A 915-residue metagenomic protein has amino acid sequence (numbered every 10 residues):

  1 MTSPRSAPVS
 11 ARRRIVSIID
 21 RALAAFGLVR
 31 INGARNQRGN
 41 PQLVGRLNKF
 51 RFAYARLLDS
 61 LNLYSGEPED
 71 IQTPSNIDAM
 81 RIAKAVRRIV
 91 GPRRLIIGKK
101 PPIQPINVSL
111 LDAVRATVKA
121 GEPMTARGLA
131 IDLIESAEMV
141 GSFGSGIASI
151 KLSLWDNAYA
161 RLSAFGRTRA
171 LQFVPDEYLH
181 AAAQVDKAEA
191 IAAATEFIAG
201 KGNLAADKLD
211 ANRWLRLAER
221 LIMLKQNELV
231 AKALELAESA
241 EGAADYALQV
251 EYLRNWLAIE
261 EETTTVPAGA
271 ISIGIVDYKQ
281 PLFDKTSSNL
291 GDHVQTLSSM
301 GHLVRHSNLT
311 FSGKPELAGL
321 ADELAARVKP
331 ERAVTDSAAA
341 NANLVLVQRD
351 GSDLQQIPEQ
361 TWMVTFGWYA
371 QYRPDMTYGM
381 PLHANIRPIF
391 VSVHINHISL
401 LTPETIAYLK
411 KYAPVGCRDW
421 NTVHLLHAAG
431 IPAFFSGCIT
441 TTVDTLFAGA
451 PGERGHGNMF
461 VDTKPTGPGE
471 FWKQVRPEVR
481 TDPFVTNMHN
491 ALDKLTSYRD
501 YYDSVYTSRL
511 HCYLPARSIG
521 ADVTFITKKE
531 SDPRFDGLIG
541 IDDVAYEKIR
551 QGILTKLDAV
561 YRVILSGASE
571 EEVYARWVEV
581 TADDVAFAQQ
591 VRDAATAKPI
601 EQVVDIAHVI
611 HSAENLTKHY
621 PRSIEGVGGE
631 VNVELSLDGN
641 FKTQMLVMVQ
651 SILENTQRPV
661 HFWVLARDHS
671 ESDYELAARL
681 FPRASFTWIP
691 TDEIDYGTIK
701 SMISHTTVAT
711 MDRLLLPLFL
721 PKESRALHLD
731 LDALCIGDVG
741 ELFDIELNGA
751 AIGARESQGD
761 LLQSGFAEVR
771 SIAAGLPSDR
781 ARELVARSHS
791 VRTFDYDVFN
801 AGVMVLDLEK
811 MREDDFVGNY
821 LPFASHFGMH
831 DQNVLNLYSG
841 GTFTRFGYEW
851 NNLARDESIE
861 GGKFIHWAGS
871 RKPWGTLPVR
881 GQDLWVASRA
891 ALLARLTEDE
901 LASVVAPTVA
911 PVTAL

Functional and structural regions predicted by a protein language model:
I18-L23, R30-A34, L43, F52-N62 (+10 more regions): Active-site anion-handling motifs in enzyme catalytic cores
L43, N62, N76, R94 (+8 more regions): A glycosyltransferase accessory/donor-loop signature
A137, R169-A170, K201-A205, A240-A244: Alpha-helical junction/boundary sensor with strong preference for TPR arrays
S651-P659: Short, acidic, metal-binding catalytic loop of nucleotide-sugar glycosyltransferases
L680-L718: Active-site-proximal specificity loops/subdomain of glycosyltransferases
A726: Short aromatic/hydrophobic "clamp" motif used to bind/position activated sugar donors
D730-L734: The conserved acidic donor/metal-binding loop of glycosyltransferases
C735-E768: Conserved donor-nucleotide/metal-binding helix-loop-beta segment in metal-dependent transferases, i.e., the alpha-helix
